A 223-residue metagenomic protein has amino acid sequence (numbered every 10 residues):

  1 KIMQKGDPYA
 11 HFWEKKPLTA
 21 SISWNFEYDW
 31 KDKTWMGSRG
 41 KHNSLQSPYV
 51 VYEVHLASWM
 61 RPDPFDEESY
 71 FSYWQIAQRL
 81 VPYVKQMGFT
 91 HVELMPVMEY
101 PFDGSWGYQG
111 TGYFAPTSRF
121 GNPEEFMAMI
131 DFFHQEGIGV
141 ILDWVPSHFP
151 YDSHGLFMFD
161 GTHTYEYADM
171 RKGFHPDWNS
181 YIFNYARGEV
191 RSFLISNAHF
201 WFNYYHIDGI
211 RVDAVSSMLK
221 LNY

Functional and structural regions predicted by a protein language model:
K1-V51, R61-P64: The feature marks proteins involved in alpha-glucan
G40-Q46, H55-Y223: Substrate-binding/active-site clefts of carbohydrate-active enzymes
